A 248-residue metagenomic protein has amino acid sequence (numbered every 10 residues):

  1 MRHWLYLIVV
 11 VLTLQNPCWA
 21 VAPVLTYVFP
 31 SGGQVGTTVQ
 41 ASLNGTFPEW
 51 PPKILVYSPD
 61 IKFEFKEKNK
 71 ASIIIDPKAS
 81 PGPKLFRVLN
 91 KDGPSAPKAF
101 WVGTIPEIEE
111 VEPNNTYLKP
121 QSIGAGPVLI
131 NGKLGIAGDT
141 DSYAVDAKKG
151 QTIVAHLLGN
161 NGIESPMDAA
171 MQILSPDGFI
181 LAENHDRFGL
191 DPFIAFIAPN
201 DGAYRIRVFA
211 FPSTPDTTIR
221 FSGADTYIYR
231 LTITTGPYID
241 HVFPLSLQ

Functional and structural regions predicted by a protein language model:
M1-W4: Positively charged n-region of N-terminal signal peptides that target proteins for export
Y6-P17: Bacterial N-terminal signal peptides
V21-K68, P77, P81, K91 (+4 more regions): Acidic, Ser/Thr/Pro-rich low-complexity intrinsically disordered segments
I74: Short hydrophobic/aromatic beta-strand micro-patches that form the beta-sheet surface supporting nucleotide- or nucleic
P83-R87, P97-F100: Hydrophobic or amphipathic alpha-helical targeting/insertion segments
P94-G103, T217-R220: Edge beta-strands of extracellular beta-sandwich domains
K98-G126: Predominantly extracellular/luminal regions of secreted and cell-surface proteins, especially disulfide-bonded
